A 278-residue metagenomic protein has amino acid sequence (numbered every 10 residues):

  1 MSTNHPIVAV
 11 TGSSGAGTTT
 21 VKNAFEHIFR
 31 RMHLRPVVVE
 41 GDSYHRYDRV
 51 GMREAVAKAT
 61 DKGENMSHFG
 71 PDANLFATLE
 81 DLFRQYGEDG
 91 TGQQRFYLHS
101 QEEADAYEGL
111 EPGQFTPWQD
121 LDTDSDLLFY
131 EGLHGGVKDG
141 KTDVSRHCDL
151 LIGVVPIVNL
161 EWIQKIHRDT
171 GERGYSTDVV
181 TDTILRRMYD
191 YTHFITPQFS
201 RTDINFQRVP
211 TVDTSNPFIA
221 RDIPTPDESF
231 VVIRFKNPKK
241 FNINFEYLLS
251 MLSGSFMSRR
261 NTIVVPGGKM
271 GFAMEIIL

Functional and structural regions predicted by a protein language model:
M1-H5: Phosphate-binding P-loop
V8-T11: Short hydrophobic/aromatic beta-strand immediately N-terminal to the Walker A/P-loop
S14: The conserved Walker
T18: Conserved lysine of the Walker
V21-K22, E26: Post-Walker A alpha-helix
L34-E40, Y44-A106: Conserved nucleotide-sensing/catalytic segment adjacent to the nucleotide-binding pocket in NTP-handling enzymes
P112-T123, L127, V144, V158-L278: C-terminal accessory "lid"/substrate-recognition subdomains
